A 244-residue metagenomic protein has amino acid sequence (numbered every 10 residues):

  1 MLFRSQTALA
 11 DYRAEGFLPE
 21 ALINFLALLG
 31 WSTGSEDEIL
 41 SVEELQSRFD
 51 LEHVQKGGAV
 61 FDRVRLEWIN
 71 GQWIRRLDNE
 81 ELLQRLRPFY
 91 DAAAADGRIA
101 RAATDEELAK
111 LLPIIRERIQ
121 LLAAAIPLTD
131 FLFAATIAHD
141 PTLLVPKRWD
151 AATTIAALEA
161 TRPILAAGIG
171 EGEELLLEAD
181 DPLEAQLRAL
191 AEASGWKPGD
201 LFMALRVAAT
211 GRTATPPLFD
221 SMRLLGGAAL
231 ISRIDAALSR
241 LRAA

Functional and structural regions predicted by a protein language model:
M1-L2: Short, small-residue-biased leader/transition segments that mark boundaries at the very start of proteins
A8-G97: A conserved active-site cap/scaffold subdomain adjacent to cofactor or substrate pockets
Y12-E20, K56-D62, R101-L111, E192-D200 (+1 more regions): Structural motif
A14, G71-R75, A100, Q120 (+6 more regions): Amphipathic alpha-helical interaction elements
L45-V54, A93, H139-L143, E192-G195 (+1 more regions): Short, mixed-charge aromatic SLiMs
Q46-Q72, P113, E117-L121, W196 (+2 more regions): Core structural elements
N79-S194: Small-residue-rich helix-loop
D181-L241: Charged substrate- and nucleic-acid-binding regions of tRNA-handling and nucleotidyl-transfer enzymes, centered on
